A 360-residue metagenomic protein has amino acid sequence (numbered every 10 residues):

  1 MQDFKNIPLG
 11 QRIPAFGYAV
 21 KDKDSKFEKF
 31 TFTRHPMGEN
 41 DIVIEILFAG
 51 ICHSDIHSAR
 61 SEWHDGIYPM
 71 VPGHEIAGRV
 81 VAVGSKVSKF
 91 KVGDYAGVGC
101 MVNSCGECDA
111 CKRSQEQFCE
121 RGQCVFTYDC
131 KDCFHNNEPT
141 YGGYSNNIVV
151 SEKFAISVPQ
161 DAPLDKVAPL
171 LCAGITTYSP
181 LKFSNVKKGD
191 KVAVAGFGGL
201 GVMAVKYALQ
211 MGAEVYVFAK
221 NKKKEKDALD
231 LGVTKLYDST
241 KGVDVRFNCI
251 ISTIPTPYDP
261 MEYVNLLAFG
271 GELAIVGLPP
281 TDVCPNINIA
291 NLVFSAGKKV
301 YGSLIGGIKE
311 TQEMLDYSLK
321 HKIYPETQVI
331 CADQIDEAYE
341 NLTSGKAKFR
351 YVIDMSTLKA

Functional and structural regions predicted by a protein language model:
M1-A77, G142, N146-V150, F154 (+1 more regions): Short N-terminal strand-loop motif that marks the start of NAD(P)H/FAD-dependent oxidoreductase cofactor-binding domains
M1-I13, I308-A360: C-terminal hydrophobic helical "lid"/dimerization subdomain of Rossmann-like NAD(P)H-dependent oxidoreductases
T33-A49, E62-K112, E116-Q117, S157-D165: Glycine-rich beta-strand-centered segment in the early N-terminal region that forms part of a ligand/cofactor-binding
C52, C100-K153: Cysteine-cluster motifs in flexible loop/terminal segments that predominantly coordinate metals
N146, K153-A155, P159-T240: Mid-domain Rossmann-like dinucleotide-binding core that forms the NAD(H)/NADP(H) cofactor-binding site
G242-I250: A short acidic, Gly/Pro-enriched loop at the edge of an enzyme's catalytic core that lines a small-molecule cofactor
P257-E326, M355-A360: Glycine-rich phosphate-binding loop and adjacent beta-alpha segment of Rossmann(oid) nucleotide-cofactor-binding
